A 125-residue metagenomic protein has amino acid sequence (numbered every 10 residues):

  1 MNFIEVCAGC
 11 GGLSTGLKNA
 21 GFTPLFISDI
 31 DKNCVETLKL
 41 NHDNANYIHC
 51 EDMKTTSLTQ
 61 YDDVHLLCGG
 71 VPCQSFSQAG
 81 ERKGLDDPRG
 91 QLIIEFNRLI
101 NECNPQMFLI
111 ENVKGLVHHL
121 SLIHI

Functional and structural regions predicted by a protein language model:
F3-L13, L17, M53, D63-G80 (+1 more regions): Conserved proline-anchored active-site loop of SAM-dependent methyltransferases that bridges a beta-strand
P24-L25: Short beta-strand element of Class I
D31: Conserved SAM/SAH-binding beta-strand->alpha-helix loop
V35-E36: Short alpha-helix immediately C-terminal to the canonical SAM-binding loop
K39-L58: S-adenosyl-L-methionine
E81-Q106: Glycine-rich S-adenosyl-L-methionine
L85, V117-L120: Acceptor-substrate binding/catalytic loop of class I
I123-I125: Conserved small/polar residues in nucleotide/adenosyl-binding loops
